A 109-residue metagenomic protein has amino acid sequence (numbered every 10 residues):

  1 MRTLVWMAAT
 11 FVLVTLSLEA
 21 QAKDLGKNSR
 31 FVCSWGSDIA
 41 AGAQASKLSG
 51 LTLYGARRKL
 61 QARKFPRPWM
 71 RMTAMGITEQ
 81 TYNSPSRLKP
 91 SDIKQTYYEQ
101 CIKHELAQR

Functional and structural regions predicted by a protein language model:
M1, A20, A107-R109: Short intrinsically disordered terminal tails
M1-A8: Bacterial N-terminal signal peptides that target proteins for export
T15-E19: N-terminal signal peptide c-region/cleavage motif recognized by signal peptidases
A20-K59: N-terminal secretory signal peptides
L51-R109: Compact alpha-helical subdomains of small soluble proteins
